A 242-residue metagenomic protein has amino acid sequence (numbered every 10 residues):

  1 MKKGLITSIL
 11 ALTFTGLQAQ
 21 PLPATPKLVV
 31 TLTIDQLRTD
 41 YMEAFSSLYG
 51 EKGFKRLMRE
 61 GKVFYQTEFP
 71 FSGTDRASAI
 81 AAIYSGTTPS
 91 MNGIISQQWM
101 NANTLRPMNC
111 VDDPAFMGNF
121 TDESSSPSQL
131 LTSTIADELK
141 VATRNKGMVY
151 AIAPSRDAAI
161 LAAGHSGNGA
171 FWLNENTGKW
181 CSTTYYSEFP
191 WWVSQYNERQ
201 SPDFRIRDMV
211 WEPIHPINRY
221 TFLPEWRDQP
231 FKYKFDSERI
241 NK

Functional and structural regions predicted by a protein language model:
M1-A24: Bacterial Sec-dependent N-terminal signal peptides
P26-R38, L57, I83, L139: Beta-strand elements within well-structured catalytic alpha/beta cores of enzymes that handle phosphate/sulfate esters
V30-D40, F116-F120, K242: Acidic/histidine-rich, surface-exposed loop or edge segments in extracytoplasmic proteins
R38-A44, E68-P70, T121-P127: Second-shell loop/turn segments in exported
T39-E43, R76, A159-A163: Extracytoplasmic/secreted cell-surface and envelope-processing proteins
M42-M91, M148-I152: Short, structured active-site-proximal loop/turn typified by the sulfatase FGly-forming signature C/S-X-P-X-R
S96-K242: His/Asp/Glu-rich, glycine-adjacent segments that coordinate divalent cations and/or stabilize oxyanion chemistry on
